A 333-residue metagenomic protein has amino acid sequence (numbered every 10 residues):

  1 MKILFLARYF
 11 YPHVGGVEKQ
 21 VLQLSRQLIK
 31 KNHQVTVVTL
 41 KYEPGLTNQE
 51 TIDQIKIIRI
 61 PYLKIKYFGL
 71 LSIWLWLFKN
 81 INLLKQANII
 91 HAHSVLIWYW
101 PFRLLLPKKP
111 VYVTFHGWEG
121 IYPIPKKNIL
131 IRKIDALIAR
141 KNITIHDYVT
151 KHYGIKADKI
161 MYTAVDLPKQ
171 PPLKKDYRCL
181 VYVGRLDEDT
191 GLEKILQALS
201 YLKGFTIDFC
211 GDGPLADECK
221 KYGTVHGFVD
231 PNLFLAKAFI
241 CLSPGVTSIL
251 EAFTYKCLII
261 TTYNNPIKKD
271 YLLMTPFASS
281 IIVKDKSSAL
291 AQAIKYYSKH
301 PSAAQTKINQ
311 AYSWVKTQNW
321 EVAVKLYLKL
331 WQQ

Functional and structural regions predicted by a protein language model:
I3, I89-H91, L104-I121, N142-I143: Active-site proximal beta-strand in glycosyltransferases
L4, P172-T190, L196-S200: Conserved donor-binding/catalytic core segment of Leloir-type glycosyltransferases
A7-V14, Q20-V21, Q27-G69, G213: N-terminal strand-loop element at the rim of the active site of nucleotide-sugar-dependent glycosyltransferases
H13, I97-Y99, V111-K126: A short, histidine- and acid-enriched strand-loop-helix "catalytic/donor-clamping" loop that lines the nucleotide-sugar
T36, V113, R132-Q170: Donor nucleotide-sugar binding/catalytic pocket of nucleotide-sugar-dependent glycosyltransferases
I73, A92-Y99, F115, G245: Short His-centered aromatic/hydrophobic patch
K169, I282-D285, K299-Q332: A charged, aromatic-enriched C-terminal amphipathic alpha-helix characteristic of glycosyltransferases across folds
A236-I249, C257-L258: Acidic donor-binding loop of glycosyltransferase active sites
